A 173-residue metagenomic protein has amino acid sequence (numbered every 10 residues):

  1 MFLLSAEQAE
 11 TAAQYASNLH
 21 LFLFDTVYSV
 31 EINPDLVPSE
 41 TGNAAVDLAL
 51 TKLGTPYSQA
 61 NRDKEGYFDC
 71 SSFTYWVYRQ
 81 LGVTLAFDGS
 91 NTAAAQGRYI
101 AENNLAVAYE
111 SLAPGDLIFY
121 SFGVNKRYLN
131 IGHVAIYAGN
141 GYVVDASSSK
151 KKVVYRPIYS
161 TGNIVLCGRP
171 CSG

Functional and structural regions predicted by a protein language model:
M1-S58, E110, T161-G173: Intrinsically disordered, low-complexity, Pro/Ser/Thr/Asn/Gly/Ala-rich spacer/linker segments adjacent to signal
E10-Q14, E102-E110, V124-G173: Aromatic- and glycine-rich peptidoglycan recognition patches
T55-P114, N125, G162: Catalytic cysteine-centered active-site loop
